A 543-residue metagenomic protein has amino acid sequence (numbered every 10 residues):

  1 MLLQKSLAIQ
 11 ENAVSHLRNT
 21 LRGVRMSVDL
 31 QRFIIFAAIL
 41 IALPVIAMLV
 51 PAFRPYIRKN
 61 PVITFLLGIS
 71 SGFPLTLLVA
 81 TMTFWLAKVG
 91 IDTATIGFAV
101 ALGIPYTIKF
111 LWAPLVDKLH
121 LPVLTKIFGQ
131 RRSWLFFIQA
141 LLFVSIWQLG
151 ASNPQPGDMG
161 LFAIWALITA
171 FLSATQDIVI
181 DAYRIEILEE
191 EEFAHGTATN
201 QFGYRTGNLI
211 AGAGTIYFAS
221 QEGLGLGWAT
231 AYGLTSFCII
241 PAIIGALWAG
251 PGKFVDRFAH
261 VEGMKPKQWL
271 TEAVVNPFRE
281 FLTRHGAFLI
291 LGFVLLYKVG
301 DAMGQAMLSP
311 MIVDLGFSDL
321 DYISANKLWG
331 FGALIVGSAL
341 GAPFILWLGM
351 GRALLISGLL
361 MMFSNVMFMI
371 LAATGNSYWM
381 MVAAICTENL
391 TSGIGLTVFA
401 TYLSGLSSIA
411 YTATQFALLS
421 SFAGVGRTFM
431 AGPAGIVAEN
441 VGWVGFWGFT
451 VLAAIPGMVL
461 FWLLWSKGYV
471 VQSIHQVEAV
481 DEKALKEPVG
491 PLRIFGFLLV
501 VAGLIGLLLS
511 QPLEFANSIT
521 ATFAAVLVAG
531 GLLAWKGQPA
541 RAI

Functional and structural regions predicted by a protein language model:
L7, T20-R58, G150-I164, T175-Q176 (+6 more regions): Intracellular loop-helix junctions on the cytosolic face of multi-pass helical membrane proteins
I46-G103, F288-F293, Y297, D301-M311: Helix-loop boundary and gating motifs at the non-cytosolic
I69, S145-Q148, S152, G157-Q176 (+1 more regions): Hydrophobic core of transmembrane alpha-helices in multi-pass small-molecule transporters, especially MFS/SLC-type
T93, E190-T199, D319-L320, I409-L419: Loop-to-transmembrane helix entry/capping segments in MFS-fold secondary transporters and related SLC/MFSD carriers
F110-I127, G337-M350, A438-E439: Helix-to-loop junctions at the C-terminal end of transmembrane segments in multipass secondary transporters
F136-Q155, L360-G375: C-terminal ends and interior cores of transmembrane alpha-helices in multi-pass membrane transporters/permeases
T175-L188, I394-S408: Intracellular juxtamembrane helix-capping segments at the cytosolic ends of symmetry-related transmembrane helices
L354-V398: C-terminal transmembrane helical hairpin of 12-TM major facilitator-type secondary transporters
